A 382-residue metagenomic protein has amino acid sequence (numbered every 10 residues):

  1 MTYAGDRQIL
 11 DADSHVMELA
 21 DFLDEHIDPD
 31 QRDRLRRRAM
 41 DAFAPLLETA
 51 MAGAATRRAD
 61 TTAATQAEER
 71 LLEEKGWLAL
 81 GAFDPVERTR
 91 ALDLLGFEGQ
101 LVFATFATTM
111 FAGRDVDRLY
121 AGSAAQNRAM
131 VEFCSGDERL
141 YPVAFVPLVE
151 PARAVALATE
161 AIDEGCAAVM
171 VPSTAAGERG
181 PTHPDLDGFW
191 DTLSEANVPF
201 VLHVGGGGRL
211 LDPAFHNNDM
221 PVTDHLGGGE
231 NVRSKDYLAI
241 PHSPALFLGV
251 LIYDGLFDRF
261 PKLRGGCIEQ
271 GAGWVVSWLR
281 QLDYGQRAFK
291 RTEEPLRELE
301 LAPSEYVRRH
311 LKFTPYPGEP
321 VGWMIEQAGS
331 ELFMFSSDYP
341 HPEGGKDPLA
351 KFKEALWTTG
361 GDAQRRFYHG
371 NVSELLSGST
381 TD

Functional and structural regions predicted by a protein language model:
T2-L10, H15-G99, R128-S135, T159 (+8 more regions): Mid-to-C-terminal alpha-helical segments outside catalytic/metal-binding sites
A12, L19, V102, F145 (+3 more regions): Generic beta-sheet signal
M17, P29-Q31, L35-P45, F106 (+2 more regions): N-terminal-biased segments
D21-D24, R114, L211-H216, S277-Q281 (+3 more regions): Short aromatic-enriched loop/helix-cap "lid" or pocket-rim segments at secondary-structure transitions that line
L71-L80, D93-A112, R139-P147, A167-T174: Divalent metal-dependent hydrolysis catalytic cores, especially in the metallo-beta-lactamase
T105-C134, E150-D163, R179-H183, D187 (+1 more regions): Active-site loop-helix segments enriched in His/Asp/Glu that coordinate and activate a nucleophilic water at divalent
L140-Y141, V146, A152, A156-Q327 (+1 more regions): Catalytic pocket-lining loop regions of alpha/beta-barrel enzymes, especially the amidohydrolase/enolase/GH5 lineages
